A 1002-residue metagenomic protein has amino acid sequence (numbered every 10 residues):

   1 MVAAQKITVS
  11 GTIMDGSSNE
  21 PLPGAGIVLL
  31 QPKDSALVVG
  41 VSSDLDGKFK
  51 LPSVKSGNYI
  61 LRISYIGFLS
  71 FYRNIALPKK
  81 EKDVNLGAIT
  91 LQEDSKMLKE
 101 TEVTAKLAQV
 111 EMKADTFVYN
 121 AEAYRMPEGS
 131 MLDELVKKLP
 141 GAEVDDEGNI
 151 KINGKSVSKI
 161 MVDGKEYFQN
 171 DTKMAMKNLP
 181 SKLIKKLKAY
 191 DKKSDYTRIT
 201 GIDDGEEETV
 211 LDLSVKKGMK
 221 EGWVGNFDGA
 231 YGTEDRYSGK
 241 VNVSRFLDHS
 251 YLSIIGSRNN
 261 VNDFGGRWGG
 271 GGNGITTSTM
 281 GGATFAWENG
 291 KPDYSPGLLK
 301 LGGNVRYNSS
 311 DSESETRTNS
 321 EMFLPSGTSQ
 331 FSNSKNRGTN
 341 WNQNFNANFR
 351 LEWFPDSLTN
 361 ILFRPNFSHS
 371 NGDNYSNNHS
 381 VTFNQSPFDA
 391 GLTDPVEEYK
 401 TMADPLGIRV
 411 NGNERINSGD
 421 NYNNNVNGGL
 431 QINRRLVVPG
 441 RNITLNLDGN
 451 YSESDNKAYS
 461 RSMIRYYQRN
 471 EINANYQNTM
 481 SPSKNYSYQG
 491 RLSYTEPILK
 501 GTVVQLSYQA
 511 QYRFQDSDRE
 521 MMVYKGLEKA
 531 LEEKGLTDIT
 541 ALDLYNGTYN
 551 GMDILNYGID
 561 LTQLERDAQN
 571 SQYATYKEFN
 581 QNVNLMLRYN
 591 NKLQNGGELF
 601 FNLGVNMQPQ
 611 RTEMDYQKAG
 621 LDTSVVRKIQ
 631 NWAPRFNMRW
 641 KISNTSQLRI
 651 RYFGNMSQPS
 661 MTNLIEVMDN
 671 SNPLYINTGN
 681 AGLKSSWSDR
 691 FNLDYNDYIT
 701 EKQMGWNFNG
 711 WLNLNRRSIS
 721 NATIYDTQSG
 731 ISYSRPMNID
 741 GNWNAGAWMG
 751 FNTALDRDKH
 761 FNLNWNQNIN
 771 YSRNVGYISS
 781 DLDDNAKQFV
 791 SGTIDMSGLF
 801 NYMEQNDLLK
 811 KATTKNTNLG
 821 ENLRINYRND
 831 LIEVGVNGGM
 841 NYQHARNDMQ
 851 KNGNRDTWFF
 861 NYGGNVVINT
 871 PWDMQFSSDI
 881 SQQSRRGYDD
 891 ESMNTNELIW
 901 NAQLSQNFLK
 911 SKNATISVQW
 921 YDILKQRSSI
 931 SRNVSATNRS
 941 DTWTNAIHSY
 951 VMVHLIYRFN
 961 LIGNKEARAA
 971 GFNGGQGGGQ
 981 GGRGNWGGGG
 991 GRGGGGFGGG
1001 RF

Functional and structural regions predicted by a protein language model:
Q5, T12-L22, L107: Structural motif
M14, G26-L30, R62-I66, K82-R125 (+4 more regions): Short, acidic, small-residue-rich periplasmic hinge/interaction motif at the N-terminus of Gram-negative outer-membrane
E20-P23, K50-N58, I66: Short Pro-Gly-centered beta-turn/loop motif in secreted/extracellular proteins
L30-A36, N58-N74: A short, solvent-exposed loop/turn motif at the edges and junctions of modular extracellular/periplasmic domains
P32-K48: Short, acidic Ser/Thr/Gly-rich low-complexity loop/linker segments typical of extracellular and cell-surface proteins
D133-F168, K185-K186, Y196-G205, L211-K216: Extracytoplasmic beta-strand/coil segments of soluble accessory domains associated with Gram-negative outer-membrane
E166-K193, K240, D248-S253: Short acidic/polar hinge/loop motifs at secondary-structure boundaries that mediate gating or recognition
N170, K193-D235, H249-F1002: Primarily recognizes Gram-negative and organellar outer-membrane beta-barrels
